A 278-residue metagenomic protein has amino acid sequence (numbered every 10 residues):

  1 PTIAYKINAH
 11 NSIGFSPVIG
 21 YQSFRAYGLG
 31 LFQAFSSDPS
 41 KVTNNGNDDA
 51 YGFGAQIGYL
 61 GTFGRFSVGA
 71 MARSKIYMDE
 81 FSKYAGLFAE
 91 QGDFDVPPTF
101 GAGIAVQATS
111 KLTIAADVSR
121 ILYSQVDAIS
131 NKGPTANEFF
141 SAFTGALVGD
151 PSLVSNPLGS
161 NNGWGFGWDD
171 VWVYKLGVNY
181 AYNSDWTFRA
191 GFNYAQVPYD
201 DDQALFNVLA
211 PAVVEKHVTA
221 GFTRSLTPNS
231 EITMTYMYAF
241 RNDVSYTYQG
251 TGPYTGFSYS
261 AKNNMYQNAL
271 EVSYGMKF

Functional and structural regions predicted by a protein language model:
P1-F278: Outer-membrane beta-barrel porins/channels
